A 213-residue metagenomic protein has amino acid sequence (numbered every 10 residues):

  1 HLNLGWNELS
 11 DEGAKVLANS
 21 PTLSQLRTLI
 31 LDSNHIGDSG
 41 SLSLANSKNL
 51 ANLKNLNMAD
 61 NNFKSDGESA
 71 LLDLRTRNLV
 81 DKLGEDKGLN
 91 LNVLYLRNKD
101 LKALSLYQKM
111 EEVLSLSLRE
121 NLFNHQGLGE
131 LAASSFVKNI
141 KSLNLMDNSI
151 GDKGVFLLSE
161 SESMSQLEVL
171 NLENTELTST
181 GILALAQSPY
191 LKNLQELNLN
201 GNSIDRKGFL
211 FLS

Functional and structural regions predicted by a protein language model:
H1-L2, N193-Q195, D205-S213: Short, intrinsically disordered, charge-balanced linker/junction segments flanking boundaries in proteins
L2-L4, L26-L31, L56-M58, L89-L94 (+4 more regions): Conserved hydrophobic beta-strand positions in leucine-rich repeat
D11-N19, D38-N46, S65-V80, R97-L106 (+4 more regions): Leucine-rich repeat
P21-S24, K48-A51, G84, L89 (+4 more regions): Inter-repeat linker/turn residues at the boundaries of leucine-rich repeats
S24-Q25, L42: Intrinsically disordered, low-complexity repeat tracts
T28-S33, N49-S65, L72-N78: Leucine-rich repeat domain C-terminal region
L83-L128, I140, M146: LRR N-terminal entry segment and analogous cap-like coil->beta motifs
